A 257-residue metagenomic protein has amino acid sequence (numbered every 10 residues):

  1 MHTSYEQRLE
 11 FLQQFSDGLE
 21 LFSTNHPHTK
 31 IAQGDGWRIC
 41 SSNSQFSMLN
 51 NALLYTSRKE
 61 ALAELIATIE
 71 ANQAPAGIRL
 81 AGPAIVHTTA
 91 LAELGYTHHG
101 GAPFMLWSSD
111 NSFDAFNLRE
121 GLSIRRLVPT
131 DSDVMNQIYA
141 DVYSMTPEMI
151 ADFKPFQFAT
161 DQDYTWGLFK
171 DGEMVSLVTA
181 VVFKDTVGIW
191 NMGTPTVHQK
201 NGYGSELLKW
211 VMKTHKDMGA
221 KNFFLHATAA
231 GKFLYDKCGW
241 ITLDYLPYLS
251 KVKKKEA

Functional and structural regions predicted by a protein language model:
M1-A71, T88: N-terminal charged segments
M1-H2, I31-D35, S109-P129: Conserved N-terminal entry element of GNAT/NAT acetyltransferase domains
Q45-N51, H99, V181-I189, Q199: A conserved beta-turn-beta hairpin within the catalytic core of GNAT-like acetyltransferases that forms part
T56-L122, L225, L249-K251: Acyl-donor-binding surface of acyltransferase catalytic domains
K59-I66, T194, K200-K213: Conserved acetyl-CoA-binding loop-helix of GNAT-fold acetyltransferases
I85-H98, S205, A229-Y245: Conserved active-site alpha-helix within GNAT-family acetyltransferase domains
P129-D141: A short, well-structured alpha-helix characteristic of acyl/acetyltransferase catalytic modules
T146-P195: A conserved beta-strand-loop-helix scaffold within acyl/acetyltransferase catalytic domains
